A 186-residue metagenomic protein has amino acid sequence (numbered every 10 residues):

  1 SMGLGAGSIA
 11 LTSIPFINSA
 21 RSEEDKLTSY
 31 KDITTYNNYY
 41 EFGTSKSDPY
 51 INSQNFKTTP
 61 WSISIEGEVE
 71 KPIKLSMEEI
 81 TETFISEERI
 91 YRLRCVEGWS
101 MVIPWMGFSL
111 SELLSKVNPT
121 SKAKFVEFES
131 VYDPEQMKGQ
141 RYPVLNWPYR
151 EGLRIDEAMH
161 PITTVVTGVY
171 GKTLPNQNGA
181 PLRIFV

Functional and structural regions predicted by a protein language model:
S1-I17: N-terminal export signals
A20-V186: Structured, non-membrane catalytic/scaffold regions adjacent to prosthetic-group chemistry
